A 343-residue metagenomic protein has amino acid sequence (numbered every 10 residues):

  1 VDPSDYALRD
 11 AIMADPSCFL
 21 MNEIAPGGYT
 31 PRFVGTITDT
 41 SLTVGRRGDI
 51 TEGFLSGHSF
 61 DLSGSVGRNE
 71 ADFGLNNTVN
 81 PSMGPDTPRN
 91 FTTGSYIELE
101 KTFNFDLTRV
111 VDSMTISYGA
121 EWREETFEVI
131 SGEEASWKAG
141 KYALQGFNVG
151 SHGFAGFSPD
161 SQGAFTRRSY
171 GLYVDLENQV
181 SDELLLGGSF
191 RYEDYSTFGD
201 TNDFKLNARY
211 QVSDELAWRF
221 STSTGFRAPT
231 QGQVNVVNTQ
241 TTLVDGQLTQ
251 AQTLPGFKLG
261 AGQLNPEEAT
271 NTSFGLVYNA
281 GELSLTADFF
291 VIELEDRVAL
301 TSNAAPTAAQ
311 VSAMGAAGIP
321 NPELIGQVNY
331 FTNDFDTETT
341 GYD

Functional and structural regions predicted by a protein language model:
V1, L62-R68, Y118-E124, L172 (+5 more regions): Transmembrane beta-barrel strands of outer-membrane/channel proteins
D2-I24, L75, V79-F91, V129-S158 (+2 more regions): Surface-exposed loop/turn segments flanking beta-strands in extracellular/periplasmic regions
G28-R32, D86-G94, F157-Q162, S189-D194 (+2 more regions): Extracellular loop and loop/strand-boundary signature of outer-membrane beta-barrel proteins
P31-L42, T51, V66, E70 (+1 more regions): Outer-membrane beta-barrel transmembrane domain signature of Gram-negative proteins, especially the mid-to-C-terminal
T38-V44, L99-F105, Y170-V174, N202-A208 (+3 more regions): Hydrophobic, lipid-facing positions within transmembrane beta-strands of outer-membrane proteins
G48-I50, R109-V111, V174-N178, D182-L184 (+6 more regions): Residue-level signature of outer-membrane beta-barrel architecture
E52-F60, S113-I116, E183-L186, E215-W218 (+1 more regions): Repeated loop/turn-to-beta-strand initiation elements of outer-membrane beta-barrel proteins
G153, F157-S169, E215, G225-E293 (+1 more regions): Outer-membrane beta-barrel signature, preferentially recognizing the C-terminal barrel domain of Gram-negative
